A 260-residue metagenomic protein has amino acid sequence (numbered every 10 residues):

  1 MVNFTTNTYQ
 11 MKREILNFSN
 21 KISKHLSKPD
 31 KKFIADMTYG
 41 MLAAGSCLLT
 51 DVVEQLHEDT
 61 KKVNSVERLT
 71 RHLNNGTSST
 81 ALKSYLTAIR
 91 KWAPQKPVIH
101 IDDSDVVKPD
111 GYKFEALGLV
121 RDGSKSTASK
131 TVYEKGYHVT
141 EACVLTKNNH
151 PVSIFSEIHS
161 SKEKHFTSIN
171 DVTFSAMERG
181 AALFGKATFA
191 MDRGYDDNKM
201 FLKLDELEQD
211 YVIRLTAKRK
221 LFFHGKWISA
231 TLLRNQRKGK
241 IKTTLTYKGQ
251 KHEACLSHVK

Functional and structural regions predicted by a protein language model:
M1-H25: Intrinsically disordered, low-complexity and often Lys/Arg-enriched segments
H25-S79: Short, positively charged, Gly/Tyr-enriched micro-motifs that form contact patches at catalytic or ligand/partner
V52, V98-V107, A142, T188-D196 (+1 more regions): Short, conserved catalytic/metal-binding motifs centered on acidic residues
V66-K147: Active-site-proximal, Lys/Arg-enriched surface segment that forms a nucleic-acid-binding/basic interface patch
P94-K96, Y137-V139, P151, F184-A187 (+1 more regions): A general structural motif
D105-K108, K147-H150, S161-E163, D196: A short acidic, glycine/proline-enriched capping/turn motif at secondary-structure boundaries, especially helix N-cap
Y112-V120, F155-I158, K203-D205: "Short basic amphipathic alpha-helical interaction patches in structured regions
E157-K260: An internal, acidic/charged active-site-proximal segment that coordinates divalent cations and/or engages
